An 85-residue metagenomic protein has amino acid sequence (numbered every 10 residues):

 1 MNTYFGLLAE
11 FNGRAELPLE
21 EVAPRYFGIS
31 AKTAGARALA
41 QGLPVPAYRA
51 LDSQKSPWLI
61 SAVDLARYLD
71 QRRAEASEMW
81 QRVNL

Functional and structural regions predicted by a protein language model:
N2-T3, E78: Serine/threonine-rich low-complexity intrinsically disordered regions
T3-G6, D64: Exposed alpha-helical structural elements
F5-R37, Q71: Polyanion-binding surface elements
L17-P18, W58-I60: Acidic Ca2+-chelating loop motifs
E21, D64-L65: Short, well-ordered alpha-helical scaffold segment located in the soluble/lumenal catalytic or ligand-binding core
R25-L59, E75-N84: Major-groove DNA-recognition helix of helix-turn-helix-type DNA-binding domains
L65-E75: C-terminal structural segments of small proteins and small subunits
